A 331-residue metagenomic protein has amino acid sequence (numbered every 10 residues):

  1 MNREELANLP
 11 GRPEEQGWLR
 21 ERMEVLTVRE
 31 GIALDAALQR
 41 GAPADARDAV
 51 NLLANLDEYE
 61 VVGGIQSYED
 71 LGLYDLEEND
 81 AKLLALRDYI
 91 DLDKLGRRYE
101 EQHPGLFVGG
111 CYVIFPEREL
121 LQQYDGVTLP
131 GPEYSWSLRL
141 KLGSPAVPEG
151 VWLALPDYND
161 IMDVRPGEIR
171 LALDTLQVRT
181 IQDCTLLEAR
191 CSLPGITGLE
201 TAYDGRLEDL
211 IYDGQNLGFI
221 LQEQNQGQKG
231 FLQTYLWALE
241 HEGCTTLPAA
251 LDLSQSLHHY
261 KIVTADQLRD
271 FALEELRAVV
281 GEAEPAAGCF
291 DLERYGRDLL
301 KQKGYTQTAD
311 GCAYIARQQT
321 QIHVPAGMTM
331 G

Functional and structural regions predicted by a protein language model:
M1-L84, C111-S137, P148-A283: Mixed-charge (acidic/basic) macromolecular-recognition segments
L83-L140, P285-L300, G304-Q307: Extended, Lys/Arg-enriched charged tracts that mediate electrostatic binding to polyanionic substrates
D91, A154, D291, I315-A316: Helix N-cap / beta->alpha transition motif
D91, D291, H323-G331: Non-Sec secretion/translocation targeting segments of pathogen effectors
R98, I161-D163, D298, H323: Residues in flexible loops and secondary-structure boundaries
F115-E117, I315-Q321: Short beta-strand-to-coil "C-cap" segments at the C-terminal boundary of structured domains/repeats, marking
L142-A146, D157-N159, Q319-T320: Short, flexible loop/turn elements at secondary-structure junctions
D310-G311: Short coil/turn segments at secondary-structure boundaries
